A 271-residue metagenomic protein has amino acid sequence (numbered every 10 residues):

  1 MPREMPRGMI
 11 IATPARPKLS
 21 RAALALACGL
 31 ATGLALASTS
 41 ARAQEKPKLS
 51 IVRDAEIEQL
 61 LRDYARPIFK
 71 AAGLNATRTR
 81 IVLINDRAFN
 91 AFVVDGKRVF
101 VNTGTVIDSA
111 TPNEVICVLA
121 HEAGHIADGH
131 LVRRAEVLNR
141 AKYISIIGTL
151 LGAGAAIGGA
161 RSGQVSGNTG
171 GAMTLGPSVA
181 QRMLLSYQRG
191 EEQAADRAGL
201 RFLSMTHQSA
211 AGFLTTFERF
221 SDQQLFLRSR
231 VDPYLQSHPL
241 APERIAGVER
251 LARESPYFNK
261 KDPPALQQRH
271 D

Functional and structural regions predicted by a protein language model:
P2-N113, M173, Q181, Q223-R228: Hydrophobic or amphipathic, alpha-helical segments that drive membrane association/targeting
P47-K48, V52-A55, Q59, I81 (+3 more regions): Extracytoplasmic and endomembrane cell-envelope/extracellular-matrix remodeling and assembly machinery
I68, H125-I126, F202: Short alpha-helical functional segments enriched in proximate histidine and acidic residues
N90-V93, L119, L150-G154: Active-site microenvironments of hydrolase-like enzyme catalytic domains
V101, C117-H125, G129-H130, A195: Active-site recognition of the HExxH zinc-binding catalytic motif
P112-C117, A141-T149: Alpha-helical scaffolds flanking conserved acidic
A123-R140, G158: Catalytic Zn2+-binding segment of zinc metalloproteases
Y143-G158, G167-M183: Membrane-active amphipathic alpha-helices enriched in small hydrophobic residues
